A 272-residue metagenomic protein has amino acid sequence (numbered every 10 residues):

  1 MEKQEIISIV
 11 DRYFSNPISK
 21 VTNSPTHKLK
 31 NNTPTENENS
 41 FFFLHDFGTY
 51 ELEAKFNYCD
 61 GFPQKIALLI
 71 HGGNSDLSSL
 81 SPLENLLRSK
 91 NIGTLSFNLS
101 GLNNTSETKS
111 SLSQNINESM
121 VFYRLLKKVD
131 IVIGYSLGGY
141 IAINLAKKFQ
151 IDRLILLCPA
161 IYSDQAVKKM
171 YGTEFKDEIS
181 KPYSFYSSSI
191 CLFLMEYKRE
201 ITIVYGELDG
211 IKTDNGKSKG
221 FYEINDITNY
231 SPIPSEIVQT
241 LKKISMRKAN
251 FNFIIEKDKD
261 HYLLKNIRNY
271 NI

Functional and structural regions predicted by a protein language model:
K3-D60: N-terminal cap/lid segment of alpha/beta-hydrolase-fold proteins
H71-S75: Active-site glycine-rich loops that stabilize anionic/oxyanionic intermediates across multiple enzyme folds
S79, K109-L126: Alpha/beta-hydrolase active-site loop
L87-S106: Conserved alpha/beta-hydrolase
I133-A142: Gly/Ala-rich beta-loop-alpha elbow adjacent to hydrolase catalytic centers
I143-S184: Hydrolase active-site cap/lid region
Y197, I203-Y205: Short beta-strand/loop motif that positions the catalytic acidic residue of the alpha/beta-hydrolase fold
K259-I267: Catalytic histidine-centered segment of alpha/beta-hydrolase-like enzymes
